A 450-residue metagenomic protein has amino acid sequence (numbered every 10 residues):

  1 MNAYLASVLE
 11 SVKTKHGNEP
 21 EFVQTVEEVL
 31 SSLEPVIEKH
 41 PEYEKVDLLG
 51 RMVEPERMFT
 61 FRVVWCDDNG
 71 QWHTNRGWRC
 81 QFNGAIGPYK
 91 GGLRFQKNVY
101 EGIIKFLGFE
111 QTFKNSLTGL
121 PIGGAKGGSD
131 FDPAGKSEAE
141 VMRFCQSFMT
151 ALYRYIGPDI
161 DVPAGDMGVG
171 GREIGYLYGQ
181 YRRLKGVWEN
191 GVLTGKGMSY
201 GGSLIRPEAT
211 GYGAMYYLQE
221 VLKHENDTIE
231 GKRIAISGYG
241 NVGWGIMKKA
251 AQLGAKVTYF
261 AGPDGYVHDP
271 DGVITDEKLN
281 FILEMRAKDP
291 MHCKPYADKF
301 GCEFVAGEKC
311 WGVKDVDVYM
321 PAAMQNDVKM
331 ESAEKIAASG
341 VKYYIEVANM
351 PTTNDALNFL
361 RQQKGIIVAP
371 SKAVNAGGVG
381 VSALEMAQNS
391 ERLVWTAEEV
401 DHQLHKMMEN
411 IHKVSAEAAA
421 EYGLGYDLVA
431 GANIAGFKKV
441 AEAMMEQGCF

Functional and structural regions predicted by a protein language model:
N2-T25, V221-L222, A337-F450: Adenosine-phosphate binding glycine-rich loop
A3, G17, E21-Q24, E28 (+25 more regions): Conserved active-site and cofactor/substrate-binding residues in soluble primary-metabolism enzymes
P20-V23, P41-V46, G119, I156-G165 (+3 more regions): Flexible, glycine/charged-enriched surface loops at secondary-structure junctions
E42-Q71: Structured beta-strand/loop patches that form or line metal/cofactor-binding pockets in enzymes
Q96, N115-E230: Glycine/serine-rich phosphate-binding loop and adjoining beta1-alpha1 elements at the start of nucleotide-handling
G197, G202-D315: Glycine-rich phosphate/diphosphate-binding loop of Rossmann-like nucleotide-binding domains
G265-V368, A373: Rossmann-like adenosine-cofactor binding region
